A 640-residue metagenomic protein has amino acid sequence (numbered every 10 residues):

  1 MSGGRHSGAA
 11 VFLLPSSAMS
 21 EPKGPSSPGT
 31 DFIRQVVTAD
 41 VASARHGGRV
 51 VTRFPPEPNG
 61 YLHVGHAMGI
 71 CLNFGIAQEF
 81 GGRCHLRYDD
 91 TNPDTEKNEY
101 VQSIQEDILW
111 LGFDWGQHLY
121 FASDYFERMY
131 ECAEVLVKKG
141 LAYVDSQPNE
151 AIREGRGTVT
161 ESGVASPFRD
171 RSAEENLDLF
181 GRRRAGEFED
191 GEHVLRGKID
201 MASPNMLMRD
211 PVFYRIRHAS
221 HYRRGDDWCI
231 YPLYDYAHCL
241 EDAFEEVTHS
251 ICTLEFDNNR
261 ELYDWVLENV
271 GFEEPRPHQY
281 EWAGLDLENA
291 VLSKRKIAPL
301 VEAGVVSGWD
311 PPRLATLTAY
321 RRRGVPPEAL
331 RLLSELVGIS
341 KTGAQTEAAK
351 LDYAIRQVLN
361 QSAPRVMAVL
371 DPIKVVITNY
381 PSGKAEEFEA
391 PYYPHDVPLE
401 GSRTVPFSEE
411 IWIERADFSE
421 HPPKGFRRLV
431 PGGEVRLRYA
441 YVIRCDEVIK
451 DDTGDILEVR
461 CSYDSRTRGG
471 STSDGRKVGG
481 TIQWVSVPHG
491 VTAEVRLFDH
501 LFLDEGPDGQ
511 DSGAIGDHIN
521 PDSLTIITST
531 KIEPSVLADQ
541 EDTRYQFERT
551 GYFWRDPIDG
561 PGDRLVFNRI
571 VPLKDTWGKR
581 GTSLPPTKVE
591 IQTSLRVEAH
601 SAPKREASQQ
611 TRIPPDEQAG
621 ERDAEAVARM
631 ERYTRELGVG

Functional and structural regions predicted by a protein language model:
G3-A18: Short, Lys/Arg-enriched N-terminal segments with co-localized hydrophobic residues within the first ~10-30 amino acids
P28-Q105, H221-T253: N-terminal catalytic cores of NTP/NDP-binding nucleotidyl/phosphoryl-transfer enzymes
S43-H46, G75-R83, D107-G116, K139 (+3 more regions): Secondary-structure transition/capping motifs at alpha-helix termini and the adjoining loop/turn into the next element
P55-P58, R87-T95, Q117-E127, E150 (+5 more regions): Conserved short loop/turn motifs at secondary-structure junctions
D90-N92, V135-K296, I355, P364 (+3 more regions): Active-site cores that bind ATP or allylic diphosphates and position pyrophosphate for catalysis
Y100-F126, C132-V135, G140-Y143: A glycine-rich helix N-cap at a beta->alpha junction
P275-A354, V358: Long, charged, mostly alpha-helical binding arms that flank functional sites
L333-T634: Substrate/cofactor-recognition hotspot
